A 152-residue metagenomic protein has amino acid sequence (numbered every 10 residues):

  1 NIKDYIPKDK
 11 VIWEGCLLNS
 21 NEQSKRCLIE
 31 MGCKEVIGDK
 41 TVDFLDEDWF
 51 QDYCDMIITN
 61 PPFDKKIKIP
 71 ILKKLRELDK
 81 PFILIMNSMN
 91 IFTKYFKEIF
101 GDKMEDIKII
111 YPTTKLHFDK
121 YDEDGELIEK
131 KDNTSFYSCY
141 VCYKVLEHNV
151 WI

Functional and structural regions predicted by a protein language model:
N1-I152: Class I S-adenosyl-L-methionine-dependent methyltransferase catalytic core
